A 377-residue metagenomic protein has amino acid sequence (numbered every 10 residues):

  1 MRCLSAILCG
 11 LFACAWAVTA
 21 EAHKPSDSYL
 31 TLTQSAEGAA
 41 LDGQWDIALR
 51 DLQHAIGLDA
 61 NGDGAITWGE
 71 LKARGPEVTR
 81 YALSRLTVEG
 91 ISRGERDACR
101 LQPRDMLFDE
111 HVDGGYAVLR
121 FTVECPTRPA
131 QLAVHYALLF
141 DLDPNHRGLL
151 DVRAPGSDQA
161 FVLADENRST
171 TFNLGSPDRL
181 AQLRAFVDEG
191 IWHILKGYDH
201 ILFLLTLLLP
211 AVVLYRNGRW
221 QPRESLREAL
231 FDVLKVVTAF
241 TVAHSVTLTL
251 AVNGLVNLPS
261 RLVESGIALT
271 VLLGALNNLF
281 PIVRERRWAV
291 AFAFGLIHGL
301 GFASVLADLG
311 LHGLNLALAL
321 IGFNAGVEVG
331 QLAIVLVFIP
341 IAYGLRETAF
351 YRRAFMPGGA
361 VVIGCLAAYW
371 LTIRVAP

Functional and structural regions predicted by a protein language model:
L4-S5, S26: Generic extreme N-terminus detector
S5-A15: Bacterial N-terminal signal peptides
A17-E21, I373: Membrane-interface motif at the C-terminal end of an N-terminal transmembrane signal
A20-L195: N-terminal soluble domains immediately following signal/targeting peptides that reside in extracytoplasmic
E189-P377: Hydrophobic alpha-helical transmembrane segments in multi-pass membrane proteins
